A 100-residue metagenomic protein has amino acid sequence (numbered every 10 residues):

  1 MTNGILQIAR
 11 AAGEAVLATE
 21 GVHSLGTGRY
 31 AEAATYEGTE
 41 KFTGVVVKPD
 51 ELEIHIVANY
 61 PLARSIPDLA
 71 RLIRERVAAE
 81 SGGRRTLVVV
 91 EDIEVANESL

Functional and structural regions predicted by a protein language model:
T2-N3, A63: A generic secondary-structure micro-motif detector that highlights 1-2 residue hydrophobic/ambivalent hotspots embedded
G4-A12: Alpha-helical assembly-interface signal, strongest on the long, hydrophobic N-terminal helix that forms
A12-G26: Short acidic amphipathic segments
L25-H55, L87-N97: Short edge beta-strands and adjacent turn/loop segments
D50-D68: A short interface-forming secondary-structure element
A63-R84: Short, non-transmembrane amphipathic alpha-helical segments
